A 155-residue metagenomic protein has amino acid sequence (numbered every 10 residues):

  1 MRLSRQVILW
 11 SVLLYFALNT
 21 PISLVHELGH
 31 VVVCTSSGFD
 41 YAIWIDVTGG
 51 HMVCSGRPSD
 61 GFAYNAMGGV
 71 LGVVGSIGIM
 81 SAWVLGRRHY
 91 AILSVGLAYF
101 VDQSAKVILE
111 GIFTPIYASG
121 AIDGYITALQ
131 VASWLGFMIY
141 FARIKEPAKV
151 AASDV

Functional and structural regions predicted by a protein language model:
R5-L24, P58: Short pre-active-site segment immediately N-terminal to the catalytic Zn-binding motif
N19, S23, S37, D102-K106: Functionally constrained cores in energy, signaling, and assembly domains
I22-T35, G68: Active-site recognition of the HExxH zinc-binding catalytic motif
V31, S36-G61: Extracytosolic (periplasmic/ER-lumenal) interhelical loops and adjacent juxtamembrane/interface segments of multi-pass
G49-V150: Metalloprotease/metallohydrolase-associated module, dominated by Zn2+-dependent proteases
A152-V155: Low-complexity, intrinsically disordered extramembrane tails and loops of integral membrane proteins
